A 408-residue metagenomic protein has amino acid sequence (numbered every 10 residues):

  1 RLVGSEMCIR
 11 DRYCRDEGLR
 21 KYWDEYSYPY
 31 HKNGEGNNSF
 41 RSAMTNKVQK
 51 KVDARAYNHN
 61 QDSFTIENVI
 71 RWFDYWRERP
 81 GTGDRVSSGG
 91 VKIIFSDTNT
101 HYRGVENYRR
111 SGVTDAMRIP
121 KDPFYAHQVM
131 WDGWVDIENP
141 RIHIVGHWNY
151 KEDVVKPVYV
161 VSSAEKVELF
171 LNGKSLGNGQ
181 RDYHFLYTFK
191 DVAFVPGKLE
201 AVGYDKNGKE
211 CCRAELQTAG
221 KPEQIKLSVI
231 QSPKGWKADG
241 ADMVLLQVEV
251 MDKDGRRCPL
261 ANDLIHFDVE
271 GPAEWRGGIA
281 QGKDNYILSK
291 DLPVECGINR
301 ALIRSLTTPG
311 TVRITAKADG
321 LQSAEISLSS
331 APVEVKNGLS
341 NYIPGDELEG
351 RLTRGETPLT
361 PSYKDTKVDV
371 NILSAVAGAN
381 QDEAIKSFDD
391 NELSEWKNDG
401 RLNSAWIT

Functional and structural regions predicted by a protein language model:
L2-I9: Short, small-residue-biased leader/transition segments that mark boundaries at the very start of proteins
R10-G240, K253-C258: Substrate-binding clefts and catalytic carboxylate motifs of secreted carbohydrate-active enzymes
I144, P272-R276, I372: A structural signal for short, hydrophobic beta-strand segments that form beta-sheets in beta-rich/all-beta domains
D153, S162, A241-M243, Q381 (+1 more regions): Short, surface-exposed loop/turn motifs at beta-strand boundaries within globular domains
V155, I298, S404-W406: Short, solvent-exposed beta-strand edge segments and adjacent coil->beta transition regions
V158-Y159, L169, K174-S362: Core sequence-specific DNA-binding domains of diverse transcription factors
E347-T408: Disordered, acidic Ser/Thr/Pro-rich linker "stalks" and the adjacent N-terminal cap of the next globular domain
